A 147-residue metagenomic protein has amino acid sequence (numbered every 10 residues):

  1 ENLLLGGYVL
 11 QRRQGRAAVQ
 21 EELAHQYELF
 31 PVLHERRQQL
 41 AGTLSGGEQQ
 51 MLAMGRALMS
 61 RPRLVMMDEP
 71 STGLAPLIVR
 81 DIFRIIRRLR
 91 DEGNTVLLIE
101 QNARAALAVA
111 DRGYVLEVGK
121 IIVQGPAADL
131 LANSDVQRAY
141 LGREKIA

Functional and structural regions predicted by a protein language model:
E1-E21, L29-P31, R143-K145: ABC-type ATPase nucleotide-binding domains, specifically the catalytic core motifs of the NBD
L40-L44, E48: Conserved ABC ATPase signature
A57-L58: ABC ATPase C-loop
R61: Conserved catalytic motifs of ABC-family nucleotide-binding domains
V65-E69: Catalytic Walker B motif of ABC-type/P-loop ATPase nucleotide-binding domains
R80-E92: Helical segment within the ABC ATPase nucleotide-binding domain
R112, Q124: Short, glycine/charged-rich "phosphate-handling" switch motifs in NTP-dependent and phosphotransfer domains
